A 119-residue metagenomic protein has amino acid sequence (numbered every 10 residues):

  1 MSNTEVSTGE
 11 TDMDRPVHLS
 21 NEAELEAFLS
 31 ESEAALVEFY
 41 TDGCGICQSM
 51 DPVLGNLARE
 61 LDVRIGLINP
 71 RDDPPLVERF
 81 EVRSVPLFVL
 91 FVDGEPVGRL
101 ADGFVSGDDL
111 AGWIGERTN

Functional and structural regions predicted by a protein language model:
M1-E31, A111-N119: Haloarchaeal acidic low-complexity proteome signature biased toward cell-envelope/secretome components but also
S30-D42: Short active-site neighborhood of thiol/selenol oxidoreductases, capturing the structured segment around
L36-V37, I65, F88: Hydrophobic beta-strand anchors of alpha/beta hydrolase catalytic cores
C44-C47, F88: The canonical Cys-X-X-Cys-His
I46-L61: Typically the conserved alpha-helix immediately C-terminal to a functionally engaged Cys/Sec in thioredoxin-like
P70-L76: Structural microenvironment flanking redox-active thiols in thiol-disulfide oxidoreductases
F80-V89: Structural micro-motif
V89-N119: Non-catalytic, surface beta->alpha helical segment in thiol-disulfide oxidoreductase systems
